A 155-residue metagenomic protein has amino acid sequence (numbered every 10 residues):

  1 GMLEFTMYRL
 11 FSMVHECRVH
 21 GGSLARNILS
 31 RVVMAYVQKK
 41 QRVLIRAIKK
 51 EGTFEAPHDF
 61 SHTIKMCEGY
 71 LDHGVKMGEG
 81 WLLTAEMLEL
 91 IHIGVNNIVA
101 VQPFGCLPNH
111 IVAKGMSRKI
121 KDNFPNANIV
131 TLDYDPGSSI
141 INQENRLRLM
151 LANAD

Functional and structural regions predicted by a protein language model:
G1-D155: An N-terminal assembly and electron-transfer interface module characteristic of large anaerobic redox and radical
